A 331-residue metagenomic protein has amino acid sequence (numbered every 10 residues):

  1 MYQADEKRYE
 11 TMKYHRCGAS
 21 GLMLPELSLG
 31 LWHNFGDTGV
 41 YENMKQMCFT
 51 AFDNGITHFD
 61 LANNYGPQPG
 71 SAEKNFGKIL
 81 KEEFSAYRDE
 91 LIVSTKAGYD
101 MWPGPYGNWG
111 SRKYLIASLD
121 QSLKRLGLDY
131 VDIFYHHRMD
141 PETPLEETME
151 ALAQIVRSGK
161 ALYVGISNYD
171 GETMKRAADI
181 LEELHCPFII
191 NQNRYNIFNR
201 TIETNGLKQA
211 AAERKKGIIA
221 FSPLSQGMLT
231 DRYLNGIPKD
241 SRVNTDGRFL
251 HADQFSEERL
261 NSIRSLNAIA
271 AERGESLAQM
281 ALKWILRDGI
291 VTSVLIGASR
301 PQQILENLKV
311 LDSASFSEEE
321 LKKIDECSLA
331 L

Functional and structural regions predicted by a protein language model:
M1-L91: N-terminal binding-site loop/beta-alpha segment at the start of enzyme catalytic domains that lines or forms
Y2-T11, T143-L331: Beta/alpha (TIM)-barrel catalytic core signal, keyed to glycine-rich beta->alpha loops juxtaposed to Asp/Glu that bind
G18-G36, S94-G107, Y130, Y135: N-terminal small/glycine-rich loop or linker at the start of catalytic domains across soluble metabolic enzymes
P25-L29, F59-L61, L91-T95, F134-H136 (+4 more regions): Hydrophobic faces of well-ordered beta-strands that scaffold small-molecule active sites in alpha/beta enzyme cores
F35-V40, N64-A72, D140-P144, G171-E172 (+1 more regions): Acidic-and-aromatic substrate-binding clefts and catalytic sites of carbohydrate-active enzymes
T38-A51, G110-L126, M174-A178: Short, acidic/polar
G39-N43, S71, N75, Y106-Y114 (+2 more regions): Alpha-helix N-cap and loop-to-helix initiation/capping positions
L123-T143: Active-site groove signature of glycoside hydrolases
